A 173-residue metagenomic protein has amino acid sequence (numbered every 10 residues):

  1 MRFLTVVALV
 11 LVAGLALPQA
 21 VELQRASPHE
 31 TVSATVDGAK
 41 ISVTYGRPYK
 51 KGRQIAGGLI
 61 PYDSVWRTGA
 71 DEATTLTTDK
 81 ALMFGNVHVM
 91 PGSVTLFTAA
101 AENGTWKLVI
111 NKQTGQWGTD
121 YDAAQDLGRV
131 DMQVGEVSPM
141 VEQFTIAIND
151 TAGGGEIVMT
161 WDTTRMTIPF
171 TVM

Functional and structural regions predicted by a protein language model:
M1-T5: Positively charged n-region of N-terminal signal peptides that target proteins for export
A13-L15: N-terminal signal peptide c-region/cleavage motif recognized by signal peptidases
Q19-S64, Q113-M173: Primarily secretory-pathway and cell-envelope proteins
W66-Q116: Mid-length scaffold segments of soluble, non-membrane domains
